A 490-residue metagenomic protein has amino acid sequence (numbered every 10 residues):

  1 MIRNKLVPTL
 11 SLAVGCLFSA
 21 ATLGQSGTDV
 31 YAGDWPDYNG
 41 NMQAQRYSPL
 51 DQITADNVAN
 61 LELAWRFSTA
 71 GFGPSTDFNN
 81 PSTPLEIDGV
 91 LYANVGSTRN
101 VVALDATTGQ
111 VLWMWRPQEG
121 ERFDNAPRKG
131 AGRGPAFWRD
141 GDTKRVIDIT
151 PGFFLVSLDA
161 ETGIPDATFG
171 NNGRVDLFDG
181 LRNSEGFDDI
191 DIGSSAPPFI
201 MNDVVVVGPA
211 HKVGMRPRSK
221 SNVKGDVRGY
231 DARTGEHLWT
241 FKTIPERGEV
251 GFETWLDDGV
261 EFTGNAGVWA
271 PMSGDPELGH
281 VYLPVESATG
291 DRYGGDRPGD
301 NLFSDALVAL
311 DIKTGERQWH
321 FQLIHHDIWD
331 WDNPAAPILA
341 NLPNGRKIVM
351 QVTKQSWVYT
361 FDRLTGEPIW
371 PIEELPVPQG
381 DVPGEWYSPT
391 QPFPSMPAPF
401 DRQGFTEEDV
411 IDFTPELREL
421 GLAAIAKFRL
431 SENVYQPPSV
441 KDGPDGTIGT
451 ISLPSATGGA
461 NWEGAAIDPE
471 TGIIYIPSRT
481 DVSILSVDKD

Functional and structural regions predicted by a protein language model:
M1-S11: Bacterial N-terminal signal peptides that target proteins for export
T9-A20: Bacterial N-terminal signal peptides
Q25-Q52, S388-A424: N-terminal pre-domain segments of enzymes
W35-N39, D77-G96, N100, P127-F154 (+9 more regions): Repeat-blade elements of multi-bladed beta-propeller folds
A44-G141, V146-F178: N-terminal cofactor/phosphate-binding cores enriched in small/glycine residues, especially glycine-rich loops such as
F67-T83, M114-D140, N171-P197, V213 (+6 more regions): Extracytoplasmic beta-rich repeat domains
L158, G163, N222-H237, R297-E316 (+1 more regions): Beta-propeller blade signature
A336-V382: Phosphate/diphosphate-binding loops
